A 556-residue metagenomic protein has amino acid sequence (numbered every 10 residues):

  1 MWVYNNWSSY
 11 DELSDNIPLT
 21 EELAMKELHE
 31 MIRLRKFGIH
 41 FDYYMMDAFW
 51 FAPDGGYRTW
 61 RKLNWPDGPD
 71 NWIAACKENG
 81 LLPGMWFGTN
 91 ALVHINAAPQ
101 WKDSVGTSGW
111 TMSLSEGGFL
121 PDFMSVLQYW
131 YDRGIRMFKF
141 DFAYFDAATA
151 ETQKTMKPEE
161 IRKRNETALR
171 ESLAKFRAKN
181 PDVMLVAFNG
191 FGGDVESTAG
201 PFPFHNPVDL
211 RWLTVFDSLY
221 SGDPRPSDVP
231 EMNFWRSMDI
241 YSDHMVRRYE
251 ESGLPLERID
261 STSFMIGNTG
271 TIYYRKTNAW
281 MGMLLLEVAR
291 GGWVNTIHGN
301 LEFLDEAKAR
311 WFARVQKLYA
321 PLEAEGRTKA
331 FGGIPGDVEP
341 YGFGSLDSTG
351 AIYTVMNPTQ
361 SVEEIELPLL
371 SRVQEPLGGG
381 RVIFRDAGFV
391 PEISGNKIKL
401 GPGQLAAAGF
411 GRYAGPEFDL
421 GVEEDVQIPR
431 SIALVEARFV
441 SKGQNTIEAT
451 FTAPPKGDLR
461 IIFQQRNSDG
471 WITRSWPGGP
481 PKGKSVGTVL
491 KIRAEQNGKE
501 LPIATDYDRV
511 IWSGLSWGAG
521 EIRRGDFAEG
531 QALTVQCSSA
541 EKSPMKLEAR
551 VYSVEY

Functional and structural regions predicted by a protein language model:
M1-H94, V294-T296, N300-G336, S345-I352 (+3 more regions): Conserved structural scaffold segments of CAZyme catalytic domains across common CAZy folds
I17, E21, K62, E116 (+3 more regions): Hydrophobic alpha-helical scaffolding
I17-F37, G117-D132, W280-M281: Short, acidic/polar
L23-K26, L63-W65, K102-G106, F204-P207 (+2 more regions): Short, low-complexity, polar/charged sequence segments that are solvent-exposed and flexible
H40-F264: Aromatic- and carboxylate-enriched substrate-binding clefts and catalytic-loop regions of carbohydrate-active enzymes
A168-P391, G395-F410: Active-site-proximal substrate-binding groove within the catalytic cores of carbohydrate-active enzymes
T328-E339, S348-G350, V355-Y556: C-terminal beta-sandwich/jelly-roll accessory domains of carbohydrate-active enzymes
